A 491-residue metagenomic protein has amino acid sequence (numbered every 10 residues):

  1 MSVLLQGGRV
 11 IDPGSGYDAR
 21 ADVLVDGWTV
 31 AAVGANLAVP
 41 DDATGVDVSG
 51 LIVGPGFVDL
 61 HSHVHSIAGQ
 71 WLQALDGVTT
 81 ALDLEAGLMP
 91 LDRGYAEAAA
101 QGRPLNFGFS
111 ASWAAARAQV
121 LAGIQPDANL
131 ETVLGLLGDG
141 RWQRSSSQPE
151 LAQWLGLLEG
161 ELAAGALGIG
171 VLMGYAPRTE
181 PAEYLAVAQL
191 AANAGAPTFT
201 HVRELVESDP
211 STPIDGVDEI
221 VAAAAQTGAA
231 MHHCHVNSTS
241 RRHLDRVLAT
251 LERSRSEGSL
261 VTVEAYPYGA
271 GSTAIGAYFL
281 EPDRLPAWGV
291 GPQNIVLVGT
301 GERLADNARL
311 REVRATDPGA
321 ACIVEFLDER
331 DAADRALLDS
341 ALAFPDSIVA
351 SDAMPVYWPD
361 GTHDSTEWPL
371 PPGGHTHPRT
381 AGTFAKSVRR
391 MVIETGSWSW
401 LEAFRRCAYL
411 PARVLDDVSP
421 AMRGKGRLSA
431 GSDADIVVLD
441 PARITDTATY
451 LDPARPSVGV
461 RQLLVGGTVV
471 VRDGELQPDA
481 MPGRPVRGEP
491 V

Functional and structural regions predicted by a protein language model:
M1-G54: Histidine-rich, glycine-flanked metal-binding segment
G8, V23, W28, G50 (+12 more regions): Divalent metal-coordination and catalytic microenvironments
I11-D22, D328-D331, T395-F404, R413-A454: Acidic, glycine-enriched loop/beta-strand segments at the rims of small-molecule binding/catalytic pockets
N36-A43, D47-G102, T212: Metal-associated gating/positioning segment near the N- to mid-region
W71-R93, P104-A115, L162-A176, A194-V206 (+3 more regions): Divalent metal-dependent hydrolysis catalytic cores, especially in the metallo-beta-lactamase
V120-P177, V221-A225, A230, C234-W400: Active-site neighborhoods of metal-dependent hydrolases
S146-A152, E159-D218: Divalent metal-binding pocket/active-site signature
D339-I348, D352-M354, P359-P371, I436-P482: C-terminal cap of metal-dependent C-N hydrolases
